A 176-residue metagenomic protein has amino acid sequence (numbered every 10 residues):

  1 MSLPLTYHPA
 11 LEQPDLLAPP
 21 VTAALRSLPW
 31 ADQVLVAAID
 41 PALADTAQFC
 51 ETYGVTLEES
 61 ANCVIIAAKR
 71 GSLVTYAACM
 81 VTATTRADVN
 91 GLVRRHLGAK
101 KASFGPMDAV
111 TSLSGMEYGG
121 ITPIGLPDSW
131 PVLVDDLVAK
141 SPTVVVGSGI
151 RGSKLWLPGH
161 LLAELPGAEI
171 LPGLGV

Functional and structural regions predicted by a protein language model:
M1-V176: Extended, low-hydrophobicity, polar/charged segments
